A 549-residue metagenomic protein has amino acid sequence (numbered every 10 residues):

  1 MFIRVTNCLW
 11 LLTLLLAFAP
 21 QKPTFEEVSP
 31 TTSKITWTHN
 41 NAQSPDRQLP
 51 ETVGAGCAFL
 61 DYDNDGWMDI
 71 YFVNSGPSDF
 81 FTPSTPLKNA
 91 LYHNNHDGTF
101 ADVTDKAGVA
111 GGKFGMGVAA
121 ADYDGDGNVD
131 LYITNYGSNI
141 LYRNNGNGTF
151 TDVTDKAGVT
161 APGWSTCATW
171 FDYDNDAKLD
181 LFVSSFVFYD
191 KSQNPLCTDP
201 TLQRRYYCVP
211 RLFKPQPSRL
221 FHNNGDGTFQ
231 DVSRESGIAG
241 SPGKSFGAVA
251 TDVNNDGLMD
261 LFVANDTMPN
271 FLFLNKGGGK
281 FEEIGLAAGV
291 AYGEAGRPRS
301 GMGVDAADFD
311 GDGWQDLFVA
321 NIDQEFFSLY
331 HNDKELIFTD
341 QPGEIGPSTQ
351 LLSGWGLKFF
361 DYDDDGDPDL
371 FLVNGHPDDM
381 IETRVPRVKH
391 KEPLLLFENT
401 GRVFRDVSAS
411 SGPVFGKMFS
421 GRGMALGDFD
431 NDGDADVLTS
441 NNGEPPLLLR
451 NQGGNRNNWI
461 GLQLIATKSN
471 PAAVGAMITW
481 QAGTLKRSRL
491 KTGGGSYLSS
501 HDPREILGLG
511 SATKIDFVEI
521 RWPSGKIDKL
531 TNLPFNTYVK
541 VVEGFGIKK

Functional and structural regions predicted by a protein language model:
Q21-T24, T32, A42-Q43, R47 (+4 more regions): Gly/Ser/Thr/Pro-enriched helix-cap/hinge segments flanking short amphipathic alpha-helices
F25, W67-N74, D126-N135, L181-S185 (+7 more regions): Hydrophobic beta-strand segments that make up the repeating blades of beta-propeller and related beta-repeat
F25-E27, T99-V109, T149-V159, G227-A239 (+3 more regions): Blade-edge beta-strand/turn elements of extracellular beta-propeller and related beta-sheet repeat scaffolds
I35-G56, T85, A107-A119, G158-T169 (+8 more regions): Repeat-based blade/solenoid architectures
G54-N64, H93, F114-V129, R143 (+9 more regions): Beta-propeller blade termini
V73-P86, F186-F213, V373-H390: Short, conserved, GDST-rich strand-edge loop motifs in beta-rich repeat architectures
N89-N94, P217-N224, L274, H331 (+1 more regions): Beta-propeller blade signature
V103-Y123, N128, I133-Y173, V183-R211 (+2 more regions): Asp-box/WD-like beta-propeller blade repeats and closely related beta-sheet repeat scaffolds
